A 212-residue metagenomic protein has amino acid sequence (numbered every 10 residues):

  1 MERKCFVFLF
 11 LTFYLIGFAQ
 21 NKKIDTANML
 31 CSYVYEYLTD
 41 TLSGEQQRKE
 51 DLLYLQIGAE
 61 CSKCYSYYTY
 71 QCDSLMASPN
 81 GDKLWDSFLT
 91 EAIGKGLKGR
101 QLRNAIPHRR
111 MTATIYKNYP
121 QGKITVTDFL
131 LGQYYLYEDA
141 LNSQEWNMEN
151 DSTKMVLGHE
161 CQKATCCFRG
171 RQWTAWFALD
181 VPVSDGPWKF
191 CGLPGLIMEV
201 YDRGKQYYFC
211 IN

Functional and structural regions predicted by a protein language model:
M1-T26: Bacterial Sec-dependent N-terminal signal peptides
L11-F13, S152, K189: N-terminal hydrophobic or amphipathic segments with adjacent small-residue motifs that include Sec signal peptides
Q20-E145, D151-T153, E160, K205-N212: Extracellular or lumenal secretory-pathway regions
E145-M148, P182-S184: Active-site glycine-rich loop that binds ribose-phosphate moieties when present
V156-L157, F168: Structural motif
Q162-I211: Gly/Pro-enriched, hydrophobic low-complexity segments that function as extracytoplasmic propeptides/linkers
